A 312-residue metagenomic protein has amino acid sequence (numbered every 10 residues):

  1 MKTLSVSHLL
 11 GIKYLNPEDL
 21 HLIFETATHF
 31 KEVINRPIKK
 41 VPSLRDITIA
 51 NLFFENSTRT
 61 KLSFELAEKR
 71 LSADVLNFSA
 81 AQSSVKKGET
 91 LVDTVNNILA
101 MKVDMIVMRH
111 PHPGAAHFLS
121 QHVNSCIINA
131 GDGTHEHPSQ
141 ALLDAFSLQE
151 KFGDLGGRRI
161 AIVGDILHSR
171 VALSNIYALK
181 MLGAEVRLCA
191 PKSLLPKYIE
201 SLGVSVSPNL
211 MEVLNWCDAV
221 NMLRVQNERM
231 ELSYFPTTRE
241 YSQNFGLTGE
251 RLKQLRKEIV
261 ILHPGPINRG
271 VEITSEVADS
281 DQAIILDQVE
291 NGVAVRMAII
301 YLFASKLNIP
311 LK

Functional and structural regions predicted by a protein language model:
M1-L66: Positively charged, low-complexity intrinsically disordered leader regions
I38-F146, R269: Phosphate/diphosphate ligand-binding glycine-rich loop within oxidoreductases
L44-I49, G156-I160, E258: Phosphate-coordination loops involved in phosphoryl transfer and adenosine-cofactor binding
F54-L66, E150-R224, E228: Glycine-rich phosphate/diphosphate-binding loop of Rossmann-like nucleotide-binding domains
S125, G183-E185, Q254-V260: A short helix->loop->beta-strand "cap" motif at the edges of active sites that frequently abuts
I199-E276: Rossmann-like adenosine-cofactor binding region
E258-I259, P264-K312: Adenosine-phosphate binding glycine-rich loop
